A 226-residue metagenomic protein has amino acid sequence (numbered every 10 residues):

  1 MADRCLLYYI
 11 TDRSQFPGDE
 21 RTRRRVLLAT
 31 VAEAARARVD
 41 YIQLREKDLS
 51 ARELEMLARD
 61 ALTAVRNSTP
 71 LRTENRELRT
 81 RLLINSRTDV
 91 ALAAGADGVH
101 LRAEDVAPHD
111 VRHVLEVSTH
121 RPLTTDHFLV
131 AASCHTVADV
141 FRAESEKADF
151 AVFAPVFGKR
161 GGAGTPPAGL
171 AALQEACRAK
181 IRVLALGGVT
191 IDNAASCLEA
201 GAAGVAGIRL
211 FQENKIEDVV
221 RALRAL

Functional and structural regions predicted by a protein language model:
M1-L71, R76-E116, D126-D149, T165 (+4 more regions): Conserved N-terminal beta1-alpha1 strand-loop-helix module at the mouth
D105, V156-G158: Short glycine-rich anion-binding loops that position phosphate/pyrophosphate groups of nucleotides and phosphorylated
D149-V156: Non-cysteine beta-strand/loop elements that form the S-adenosyl-L-methionine
V205: C-terminal binding/interaction regions
